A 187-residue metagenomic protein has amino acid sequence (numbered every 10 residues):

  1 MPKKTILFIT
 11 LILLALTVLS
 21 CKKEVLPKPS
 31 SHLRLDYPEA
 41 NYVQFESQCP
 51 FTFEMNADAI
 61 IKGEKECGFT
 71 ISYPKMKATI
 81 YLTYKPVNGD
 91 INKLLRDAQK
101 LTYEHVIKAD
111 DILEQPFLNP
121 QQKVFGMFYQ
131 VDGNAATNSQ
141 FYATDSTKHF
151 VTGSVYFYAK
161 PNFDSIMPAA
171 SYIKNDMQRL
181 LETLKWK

Functional and structural regions predicted by a protein language model:
M1-I9: Bacterial N-terminal signal peptides that target proteins for export
T17-S20: C-terminal motif of bacterial Sec signal peptides marking the signal peptidase cleavage site
K22-K28: Bacterial lipoprotein signal-peptidase II cleavage site
P29-C49: Post-signal peptide N-terminal segment of mature Sec-exported envelope proteins
E46-K100: Secretory pathway targeting signatures of secreted, lumenal, and periplasmic proteins
I80-G89, Q140-F141, F163-S171: Second-shell loop/turn segments in exported
Q99-S154: Signature of long, low-cysteine stretches enriched in small and polar/charged residues
S154-K187: Surface-exposed amphipathic alpha-helical segments
